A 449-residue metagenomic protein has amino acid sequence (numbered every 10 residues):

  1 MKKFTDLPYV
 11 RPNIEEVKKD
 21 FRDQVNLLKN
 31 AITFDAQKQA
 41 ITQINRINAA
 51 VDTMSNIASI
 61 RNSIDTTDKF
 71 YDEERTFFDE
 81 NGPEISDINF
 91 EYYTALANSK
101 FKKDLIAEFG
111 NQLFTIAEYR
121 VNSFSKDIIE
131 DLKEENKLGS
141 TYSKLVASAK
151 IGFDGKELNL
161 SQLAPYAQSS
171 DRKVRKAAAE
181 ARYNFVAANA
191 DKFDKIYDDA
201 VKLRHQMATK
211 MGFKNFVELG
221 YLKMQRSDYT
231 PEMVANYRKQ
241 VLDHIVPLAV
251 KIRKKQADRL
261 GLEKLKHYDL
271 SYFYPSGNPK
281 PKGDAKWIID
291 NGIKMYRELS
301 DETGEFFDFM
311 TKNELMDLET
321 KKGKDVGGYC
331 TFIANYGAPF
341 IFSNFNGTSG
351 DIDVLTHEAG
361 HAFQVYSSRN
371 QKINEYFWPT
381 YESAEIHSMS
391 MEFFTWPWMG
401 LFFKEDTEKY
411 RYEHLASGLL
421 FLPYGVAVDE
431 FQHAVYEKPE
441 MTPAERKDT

Functional and structural regions predicted by a protein language model:
M1-N278: A well-structured
Y197-A208, F213-K214, I252-R253, G360-N370 (+1 more regions): Long, well-ordered alpha-helical segments
D243-H244, S368, P379-E408, H414-A416 (+1 more regions): Post-HExxH zinc-binding segment in Zn-dependent metallohydrolases
R259, P275-Y336, T348-S349: Auxiliary, metal-adjacent structural segments of Zn-dependent hydrolase domains
K264-N291, Q364, M399, K409-F421 (+1 more regions): Long, K/E/R/D-enriched contiguous segments that form extended
F340-N344, Q371-Y381, Y410-S417, V435-Y436: Short beta-alpha connecting loops at secondary-structure transitions that line or flank enzyme active sites
S343-S368, S388, F393, F431: Active-site recognition of the HExxH zinc-binding catalytic motif
P397-T449: Long, amphipathic alpha-helical stalk/connector segments used for oligomerization, subunit docking, or mechanical
